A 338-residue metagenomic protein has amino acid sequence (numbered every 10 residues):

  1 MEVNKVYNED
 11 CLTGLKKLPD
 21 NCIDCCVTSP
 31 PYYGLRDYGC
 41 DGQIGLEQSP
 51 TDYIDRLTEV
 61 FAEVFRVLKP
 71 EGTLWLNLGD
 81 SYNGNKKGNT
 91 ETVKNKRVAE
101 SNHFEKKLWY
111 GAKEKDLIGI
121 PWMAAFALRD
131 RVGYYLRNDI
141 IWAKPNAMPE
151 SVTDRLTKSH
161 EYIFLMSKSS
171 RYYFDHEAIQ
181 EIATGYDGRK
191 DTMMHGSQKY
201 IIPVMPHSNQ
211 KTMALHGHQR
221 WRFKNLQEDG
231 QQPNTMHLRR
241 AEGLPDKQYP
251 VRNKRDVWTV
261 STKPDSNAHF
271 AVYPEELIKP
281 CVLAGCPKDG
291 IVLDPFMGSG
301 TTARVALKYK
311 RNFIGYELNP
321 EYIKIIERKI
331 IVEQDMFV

Functional and structural regions predicted by a protein language model:
E2-I325, I330-E333: Core catalytic lobe of class I
M336-V338: Acidic, low-complexity intrinsically disordered tails
